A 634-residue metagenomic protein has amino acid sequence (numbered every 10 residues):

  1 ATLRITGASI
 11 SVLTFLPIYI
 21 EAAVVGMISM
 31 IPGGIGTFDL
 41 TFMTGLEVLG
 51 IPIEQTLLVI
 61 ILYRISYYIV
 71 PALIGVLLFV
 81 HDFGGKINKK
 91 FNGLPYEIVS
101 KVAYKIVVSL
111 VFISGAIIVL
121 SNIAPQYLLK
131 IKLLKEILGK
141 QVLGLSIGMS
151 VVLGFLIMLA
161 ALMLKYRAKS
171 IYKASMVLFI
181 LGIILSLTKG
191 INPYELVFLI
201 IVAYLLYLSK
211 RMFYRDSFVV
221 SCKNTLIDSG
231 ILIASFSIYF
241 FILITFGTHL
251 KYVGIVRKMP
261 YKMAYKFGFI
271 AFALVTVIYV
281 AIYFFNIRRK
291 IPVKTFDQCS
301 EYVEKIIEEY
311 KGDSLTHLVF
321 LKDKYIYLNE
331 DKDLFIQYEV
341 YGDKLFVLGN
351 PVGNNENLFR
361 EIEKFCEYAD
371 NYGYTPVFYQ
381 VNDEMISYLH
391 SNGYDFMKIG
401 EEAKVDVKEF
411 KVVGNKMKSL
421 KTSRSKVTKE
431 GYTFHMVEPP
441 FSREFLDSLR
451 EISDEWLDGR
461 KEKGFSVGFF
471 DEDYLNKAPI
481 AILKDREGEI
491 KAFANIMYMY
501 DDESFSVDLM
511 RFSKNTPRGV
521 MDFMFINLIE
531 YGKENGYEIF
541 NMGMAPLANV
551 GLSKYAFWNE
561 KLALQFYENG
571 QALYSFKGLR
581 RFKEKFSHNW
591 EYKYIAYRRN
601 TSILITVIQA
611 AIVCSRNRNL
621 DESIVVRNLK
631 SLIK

Functional and structural regions predicted by a protein language model:
A1-K86, A168: Hydrophobic alpha-helical segments that either span membranes
I5, I69, V76, H81-F296: Topology signature of small-to-medium multi-pass alpha-helical membrane proteins
Y19-A23, T37-T44, F523, Q565 (+1 more regions): Short amphipathic alpha-helical segments
S29-P32, Y567-A572: Short, glycine/charged-rich beta-strand-loop motifs at protein surfaces that mediate ligand recognition and catalysis
Y68, Y368, Y531: Short alpha-helical functional segments enriched in proximate histidine and acidic residues
S146-S150, F285-P351, Y374, Y379-M397 (+5 more regions): A conserved beta-strand-loop-helix scaffold within acyl/acetyltransferase catalytic domains
N357, E361-I362: Inter-domain linker/hinge segments that demarcate the starts of reverse transcriptase and RNase H-type modules
